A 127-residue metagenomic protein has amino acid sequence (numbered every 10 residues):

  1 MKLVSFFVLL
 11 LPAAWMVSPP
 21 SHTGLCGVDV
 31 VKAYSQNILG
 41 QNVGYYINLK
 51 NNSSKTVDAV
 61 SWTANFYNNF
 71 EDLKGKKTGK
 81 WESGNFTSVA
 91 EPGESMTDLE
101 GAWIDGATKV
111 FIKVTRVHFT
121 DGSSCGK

Functional and structural regions predicted by a protein language model:
L3-A14: Sec-dependent N-terminal signal peptides
W15-G44, S124-K127: Transition segment at domain starts
Q41-V43, D58-V60, T108: Residues at beta-strand starts and edge strands
N42-Y46, E94-T97: Intrinsic-disorder/low-complexity, polar/charged segments enriched in Ser/Thr/Lys/Arg/Asp/Glu/Gln
N48-S54: Asparagine-centered strand-capping/turn motif at beta-strand->loop junctions
K55-A59, L73-K74: Short acidic/proline- and small/hydrophobic-mixed sequence motifs that coincide with surface turns and coil-to-beta
S61-N65: Beta-strand signatures of extracellular beta-sandwich domains
L73-G126: Short, solvent-exposed, Trp/other aromatic-anchored flexible loops in extracytoplasmic proteins
